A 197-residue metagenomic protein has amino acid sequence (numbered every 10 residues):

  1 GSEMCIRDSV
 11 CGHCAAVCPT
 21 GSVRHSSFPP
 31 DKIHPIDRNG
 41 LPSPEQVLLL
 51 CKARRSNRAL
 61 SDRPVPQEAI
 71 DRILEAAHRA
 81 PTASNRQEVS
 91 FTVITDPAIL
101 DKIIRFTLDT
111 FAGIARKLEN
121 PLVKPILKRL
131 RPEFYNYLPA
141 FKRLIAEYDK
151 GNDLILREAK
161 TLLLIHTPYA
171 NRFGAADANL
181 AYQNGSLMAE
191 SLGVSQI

Functional and structural regions predicted by a protein language model:
M4-I6: Short, small-residue-biased leader/transition segments that mark boundaries at the very start of proteins
S9-G21: Local cysteine-cluster metal-coordination motifs and their immediate loop/turn environment, predominantly Fe-S cluster
C14, R24, S195: Residue-level detector of anion-binding/catalytic polar loops
G21-P29: Short Cys/His-rich "knuckle" micro-motifs
P35-R72: Specificity-determining recognition surfaces
I73, A77, T161-I197: Small-aliphatic-rich amphipathic alpha-helix that forms the alpha element of a beta-alpha
A76-R79, V89: Non-catalytic interaction/regulatory modules that flank or connect domains
V93-A175: Glycine/small-residue-rich phosphate/adenosyl-binding loop
